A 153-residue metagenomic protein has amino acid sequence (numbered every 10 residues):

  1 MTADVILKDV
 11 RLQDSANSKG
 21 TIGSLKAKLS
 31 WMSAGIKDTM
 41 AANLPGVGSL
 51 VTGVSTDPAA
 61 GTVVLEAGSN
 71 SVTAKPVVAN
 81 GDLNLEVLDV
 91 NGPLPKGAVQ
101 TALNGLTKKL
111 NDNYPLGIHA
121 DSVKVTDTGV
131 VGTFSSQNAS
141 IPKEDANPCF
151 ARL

Functional and structural regions predicted by a protein language model:
M1-A79: Extracytoplasmic beta-rich ectodomain segments of secreted or membrane-anchored proteins
T2-R11, L85-A98, P148-L153: Hydrophobic transmembrane alpha-helix bundles
L12, V72-T73, P93, V131 (+1 more regions): Short beta-strands and strand-coil junctions in structured, solvent-facing domains, enriched
S15, L88, S135-Q137: Surface loops and adjacent helix of pleckstrin homology
S18, G23-L25, S30, M40-V47 (+4 more regions): Generic alpha-helical propensity signal that fires on short helical segments and nearby coil/disordered stretches
P45-S122: Folded interaction domains in cell-surface recognition and envelope-stress signaling
G97-L153: Extracytoplasmic/luminal low-complexity segments enriched in Pro/Gly and acidic/polar residues that act as flexible
